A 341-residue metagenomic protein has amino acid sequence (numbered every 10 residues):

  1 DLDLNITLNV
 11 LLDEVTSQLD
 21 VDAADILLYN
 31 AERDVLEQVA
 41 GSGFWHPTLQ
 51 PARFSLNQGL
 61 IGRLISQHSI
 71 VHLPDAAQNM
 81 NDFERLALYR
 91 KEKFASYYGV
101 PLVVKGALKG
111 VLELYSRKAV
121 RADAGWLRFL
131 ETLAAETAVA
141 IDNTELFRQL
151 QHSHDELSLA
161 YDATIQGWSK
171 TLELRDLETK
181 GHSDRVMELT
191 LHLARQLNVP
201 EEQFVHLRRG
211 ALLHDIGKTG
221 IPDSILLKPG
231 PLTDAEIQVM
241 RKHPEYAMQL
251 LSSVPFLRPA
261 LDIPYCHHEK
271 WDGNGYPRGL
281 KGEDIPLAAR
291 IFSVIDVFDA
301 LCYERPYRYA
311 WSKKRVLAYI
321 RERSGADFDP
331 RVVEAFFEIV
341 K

Functional and structural regions predicted by a protein language model:
D1-V39, T48-Q50, Q58, T179-L207 (+2 more regions): Helix-loop-beta substructure at the N-terminus of cytosolic sensory domains that couple signal/ligand detection
N30-R33, V103-L108, R117-R121, F129 (+2 more regions): Flexible loop/coil segments at beta-strand boundaries within sensory signal-transduction domains
V35, W45-T48, P74-S96, S116 (+1 more regions): Signal-transducing coupling segments at domain and membrane junctions
V35-V39, H46-M80, Q249, D262: Regulatory sensory and allosteric helical modules in signal-transduction proteins and certain transcription factors
F44-W45, V111-R121, P229: Short beta-strand-to-loop transition segments that serve as allosteric relay/switch motifs in sensory/regulatory domains
S69, S153-E156, D162-K341: Metal-dependent catalytic cores of enzymes that make or break cyclic nucleotides and related phosphoester linkages
A95-V104: A short, aliphatic-rich beta-strand micro-motif
E131-A138: Allosteric cytosolic regulatory segments
